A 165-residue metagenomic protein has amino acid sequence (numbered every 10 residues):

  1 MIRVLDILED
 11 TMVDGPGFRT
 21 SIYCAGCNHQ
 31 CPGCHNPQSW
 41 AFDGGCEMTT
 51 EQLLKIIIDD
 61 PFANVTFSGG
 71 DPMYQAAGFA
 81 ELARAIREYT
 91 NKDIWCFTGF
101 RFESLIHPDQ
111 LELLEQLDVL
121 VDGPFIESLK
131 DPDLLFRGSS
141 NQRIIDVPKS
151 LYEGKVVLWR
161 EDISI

Functional and structural regions predicted by a protein language model:
M1-Y23, P32, N36-F42, V156-V157 (+1 more regions): N-terminal [4Fe-4S]-dependent radical SAM core
I2-L5, F18, N36-C96, F100-L113: Conserved Radical SAM active-site core
P61-S68, D93, V121-E127, L151-I165: Conserved C-terminal portion of the radical SAM core fold that forms the substrate/S-adenosylmethionine-binding
Q75-R84, T90, K130-I165: P-loop/Walker A phosphate-binding loop and immediately adjacent motor/lid segment at beta-alpha junctions
R101-E103, F125-S128: Short Gly/Pro-enriched loop/turn and capping motifs at secondary-structure junctions
E112-E115, G138-S140: Short, hinge-like loop/turn segments at secondary-structure boundaries
D118: Receiver (REC) domain switch/active-site residues of two-component response regulators
